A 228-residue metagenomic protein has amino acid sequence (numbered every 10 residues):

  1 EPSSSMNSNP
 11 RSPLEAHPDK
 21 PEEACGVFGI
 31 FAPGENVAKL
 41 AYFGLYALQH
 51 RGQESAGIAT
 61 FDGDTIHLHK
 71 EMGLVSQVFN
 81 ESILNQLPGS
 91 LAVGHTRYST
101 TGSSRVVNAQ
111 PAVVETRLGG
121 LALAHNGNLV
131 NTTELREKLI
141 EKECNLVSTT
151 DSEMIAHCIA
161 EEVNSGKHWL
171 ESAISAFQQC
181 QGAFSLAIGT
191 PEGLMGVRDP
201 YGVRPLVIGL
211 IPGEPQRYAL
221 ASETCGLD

Functional and structural regions predicted by a protein language model:
P2-D228: Conserved short alpha-helical segments that host acidic/polar catalytic motifs at enzyme active sites
